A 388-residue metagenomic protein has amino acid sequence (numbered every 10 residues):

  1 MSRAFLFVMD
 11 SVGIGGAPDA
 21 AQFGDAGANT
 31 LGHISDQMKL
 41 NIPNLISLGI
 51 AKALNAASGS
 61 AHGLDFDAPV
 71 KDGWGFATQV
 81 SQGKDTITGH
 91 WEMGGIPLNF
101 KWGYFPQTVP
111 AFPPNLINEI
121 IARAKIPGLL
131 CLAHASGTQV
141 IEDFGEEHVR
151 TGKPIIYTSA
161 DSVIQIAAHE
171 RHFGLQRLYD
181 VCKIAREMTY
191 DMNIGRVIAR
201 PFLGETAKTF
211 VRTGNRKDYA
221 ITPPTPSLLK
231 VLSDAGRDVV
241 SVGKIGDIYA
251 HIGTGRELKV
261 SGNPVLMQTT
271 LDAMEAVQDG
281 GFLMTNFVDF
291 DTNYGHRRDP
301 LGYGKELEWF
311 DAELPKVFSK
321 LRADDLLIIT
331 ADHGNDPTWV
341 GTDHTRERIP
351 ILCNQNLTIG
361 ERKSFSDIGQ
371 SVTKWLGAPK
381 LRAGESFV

Functional and structural regions predicted by a protein language model:
M1-V388: Feature captures the catalytic ectodomains and active-site-proximal regions of enzymes that hydrolyze or transfer
